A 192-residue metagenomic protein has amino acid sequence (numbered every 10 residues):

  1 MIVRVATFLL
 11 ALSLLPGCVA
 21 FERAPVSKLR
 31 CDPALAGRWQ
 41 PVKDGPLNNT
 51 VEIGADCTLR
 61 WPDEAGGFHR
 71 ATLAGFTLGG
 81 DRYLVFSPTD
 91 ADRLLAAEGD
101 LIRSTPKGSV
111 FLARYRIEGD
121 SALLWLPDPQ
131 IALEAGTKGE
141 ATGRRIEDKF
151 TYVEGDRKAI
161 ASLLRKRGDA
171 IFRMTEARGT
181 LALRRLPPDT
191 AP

Functional and structural regions predicted by a protein language model:
M1-A6: Bacterial N-terminal signal peptides that target proteins for export
L15-G17: C-terminal motif of bacterial Sec signal peptides marking the signal peptidase cleavage site
V19-A34, V42-P192: Calycin-type beta-barrel ligand-binding domains and close structural analogs
